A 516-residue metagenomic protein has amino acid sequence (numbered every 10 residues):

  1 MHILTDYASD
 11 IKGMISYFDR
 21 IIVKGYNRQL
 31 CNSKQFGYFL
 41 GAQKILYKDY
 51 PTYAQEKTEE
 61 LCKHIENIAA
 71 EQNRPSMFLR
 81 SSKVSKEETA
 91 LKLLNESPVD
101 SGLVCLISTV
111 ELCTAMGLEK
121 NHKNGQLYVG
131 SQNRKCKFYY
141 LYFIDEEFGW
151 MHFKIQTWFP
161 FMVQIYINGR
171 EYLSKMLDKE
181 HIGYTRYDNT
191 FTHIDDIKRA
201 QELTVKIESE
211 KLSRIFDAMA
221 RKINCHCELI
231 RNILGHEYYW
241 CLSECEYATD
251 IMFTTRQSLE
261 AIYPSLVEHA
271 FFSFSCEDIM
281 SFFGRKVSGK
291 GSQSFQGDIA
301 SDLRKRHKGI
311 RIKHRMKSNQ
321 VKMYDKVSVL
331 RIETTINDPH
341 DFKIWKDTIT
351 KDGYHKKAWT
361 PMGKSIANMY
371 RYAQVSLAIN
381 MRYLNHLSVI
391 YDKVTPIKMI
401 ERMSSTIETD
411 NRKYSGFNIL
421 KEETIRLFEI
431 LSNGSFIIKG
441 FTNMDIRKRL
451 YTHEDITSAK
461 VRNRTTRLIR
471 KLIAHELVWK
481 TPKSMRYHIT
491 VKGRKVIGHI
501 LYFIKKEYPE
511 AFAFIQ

Functional and structural regions predicted by a protein language model:
M1-Q257: Long, contiguous, compositionally biased segments that the model treats as domain-scale units
L141-I397: Extended, non-transmembrane interaction/recognition domains
E401-G440: Short alpha-helical segments that sit at the start of domains
I437-T452, I456: Short acidic, hydrophobic short linear motifs in intrinsically disordered regions
Y451, R470, A474, G498: Residue-level detection of the helix-turn-helix DNA-binding "recognition helix"
I456-A474: Short amphipathic alpha-helical interaction segments
M485, V491-Q516: Short, amphipathic alpha-helical interaction segments positioned at domain boundaries
